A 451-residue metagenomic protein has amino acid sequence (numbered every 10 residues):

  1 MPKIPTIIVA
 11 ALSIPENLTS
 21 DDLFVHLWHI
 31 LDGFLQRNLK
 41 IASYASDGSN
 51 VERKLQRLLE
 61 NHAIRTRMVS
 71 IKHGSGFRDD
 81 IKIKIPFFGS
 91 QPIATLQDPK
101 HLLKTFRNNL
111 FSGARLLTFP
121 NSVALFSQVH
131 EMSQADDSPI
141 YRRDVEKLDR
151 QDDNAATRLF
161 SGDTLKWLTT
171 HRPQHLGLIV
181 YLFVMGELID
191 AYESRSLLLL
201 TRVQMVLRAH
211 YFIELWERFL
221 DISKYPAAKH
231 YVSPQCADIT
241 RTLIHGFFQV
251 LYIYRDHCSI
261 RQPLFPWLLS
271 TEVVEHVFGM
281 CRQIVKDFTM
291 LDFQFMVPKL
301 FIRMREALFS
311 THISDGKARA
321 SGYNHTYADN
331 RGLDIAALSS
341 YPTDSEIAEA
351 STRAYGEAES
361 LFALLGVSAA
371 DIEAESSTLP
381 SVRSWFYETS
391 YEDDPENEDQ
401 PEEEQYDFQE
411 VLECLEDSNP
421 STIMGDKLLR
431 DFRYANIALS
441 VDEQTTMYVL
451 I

Functional and structural regions predicted by a protein language model:
I4-P5, A10-I451: Non-catalytic regulatory appendages
